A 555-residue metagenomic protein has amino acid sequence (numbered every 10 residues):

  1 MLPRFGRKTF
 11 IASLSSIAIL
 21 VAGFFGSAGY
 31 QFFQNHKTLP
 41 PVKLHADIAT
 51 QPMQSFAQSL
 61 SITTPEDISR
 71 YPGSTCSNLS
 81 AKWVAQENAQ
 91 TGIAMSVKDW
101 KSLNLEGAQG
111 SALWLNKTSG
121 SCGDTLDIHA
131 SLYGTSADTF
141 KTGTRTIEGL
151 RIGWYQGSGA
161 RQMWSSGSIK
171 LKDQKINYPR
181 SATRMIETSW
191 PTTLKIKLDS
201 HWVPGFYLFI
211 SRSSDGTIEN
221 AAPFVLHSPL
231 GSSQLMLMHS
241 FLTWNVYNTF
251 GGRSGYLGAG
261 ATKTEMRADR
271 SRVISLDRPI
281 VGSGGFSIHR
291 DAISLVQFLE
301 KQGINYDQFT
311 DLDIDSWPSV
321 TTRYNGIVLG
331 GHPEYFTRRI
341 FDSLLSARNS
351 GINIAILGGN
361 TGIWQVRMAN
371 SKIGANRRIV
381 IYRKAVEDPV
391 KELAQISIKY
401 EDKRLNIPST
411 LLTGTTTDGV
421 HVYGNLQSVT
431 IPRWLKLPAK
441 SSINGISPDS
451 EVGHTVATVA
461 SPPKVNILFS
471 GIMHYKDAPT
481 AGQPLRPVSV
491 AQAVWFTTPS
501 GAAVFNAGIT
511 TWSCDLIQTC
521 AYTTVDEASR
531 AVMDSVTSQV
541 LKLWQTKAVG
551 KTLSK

Functional and structural regions predicted by a protein language model:
L2-A18: N-terminal Sec-pathway targeting helices
Y30-M53, A57: Ser/Thr/Pro/Gly-rich low-complexity linker/stalk segments immediately outside membranes or between
S59-G110: Proline/serine/threonine-rich low-complexity linkers at boundaries of modular beta-sandwich domains
S111-G134, F140-R145, G149-W154, A160-F224: Ligand-binding face of N-terminal immunoglobulin V-set domains in extracellular IgSF glycoproteins
T135, K141-L171, G216-V320: Aromatic-Pro/Gly-enriched surface loop or interdomain linker that acts as a lid/target-recognition segment
L171-V203, G284-N370, A531, T552-K555: Helical hinge/lid and interdomain linker segments adjacent to catalytic or ligand-binding clefts that mediate domain
L299-K301, I314, I443, P448-K555: Extracellular low-complexity, Gly/Ser/Thr-rich intrinsically disordered linkers and protease-sensitive activation/hinge
G362-L485: An acidic, glycine-rich "communication" segment
